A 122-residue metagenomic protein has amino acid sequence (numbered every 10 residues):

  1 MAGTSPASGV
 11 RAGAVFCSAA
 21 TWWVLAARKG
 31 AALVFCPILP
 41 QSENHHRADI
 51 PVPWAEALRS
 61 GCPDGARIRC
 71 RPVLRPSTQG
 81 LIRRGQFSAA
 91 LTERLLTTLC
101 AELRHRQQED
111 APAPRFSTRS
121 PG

Functional and structural regions predicted by a protein language model:
M1-V10: Mixed-charge, Lys/Arg-rich low-complexity intrinsically disordered regions
A2, G30, S42-N44, S60 (+2 more regions): Short, functionally important structural connectors and interaction interfaces within domains
A12, S18, V24-L58: Compact nucleic-acid interaction/catalytic patches
A20-T21, I68: Structural detector for hydrophobic anchor residues on beta-strands
E56-G122: C-terminal terminal-subdomain/extension
